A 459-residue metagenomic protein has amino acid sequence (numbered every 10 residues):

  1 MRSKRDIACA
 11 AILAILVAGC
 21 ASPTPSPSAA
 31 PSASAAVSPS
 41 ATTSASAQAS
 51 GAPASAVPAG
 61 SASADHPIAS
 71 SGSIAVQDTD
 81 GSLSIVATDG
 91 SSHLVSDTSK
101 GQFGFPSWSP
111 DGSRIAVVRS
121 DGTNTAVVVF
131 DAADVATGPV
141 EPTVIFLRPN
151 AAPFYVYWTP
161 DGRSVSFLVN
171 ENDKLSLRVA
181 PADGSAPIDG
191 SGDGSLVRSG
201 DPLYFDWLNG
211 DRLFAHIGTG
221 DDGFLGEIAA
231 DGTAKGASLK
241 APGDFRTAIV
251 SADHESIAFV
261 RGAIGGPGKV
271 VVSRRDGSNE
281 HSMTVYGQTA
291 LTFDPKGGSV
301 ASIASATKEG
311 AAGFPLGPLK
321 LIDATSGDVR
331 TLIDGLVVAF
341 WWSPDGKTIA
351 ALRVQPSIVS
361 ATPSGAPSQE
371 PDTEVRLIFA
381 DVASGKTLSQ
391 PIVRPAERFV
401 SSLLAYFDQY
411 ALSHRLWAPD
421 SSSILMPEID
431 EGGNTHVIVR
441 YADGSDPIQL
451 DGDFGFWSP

Functional and structural regions predicted by a protein language model:
M1-C9: Bacterial N-terminal signal peptides that target proteins for export
L16-G19: C-terminal motif of bacterial Sec signal peptides marking the signal peptidase cleavage site
A21-P27, A33-P459: Sequence signature of WD/YWTD-type beta-propeller architectures
